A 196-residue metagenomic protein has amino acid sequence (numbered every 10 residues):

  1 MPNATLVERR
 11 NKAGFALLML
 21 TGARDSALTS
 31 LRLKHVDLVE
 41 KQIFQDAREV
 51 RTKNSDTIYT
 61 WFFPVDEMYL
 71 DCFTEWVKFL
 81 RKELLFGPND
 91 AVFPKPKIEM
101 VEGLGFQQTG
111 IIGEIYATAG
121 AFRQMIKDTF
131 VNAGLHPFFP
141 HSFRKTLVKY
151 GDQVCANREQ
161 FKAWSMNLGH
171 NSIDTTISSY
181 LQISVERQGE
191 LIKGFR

Functional and structural regions predicted by a protein language model:
M1-D25: Basic, Lys/Arg- and aromatic-enriched nucleic-acid-binding interface segment
N3, I112-M166, H170-I173: Short, basic (Lys/Arg/His-rich) helix/loop patches that form interaction surfaces in the mid-to-C-terminal regions
R10, R24, N54-W61, L80 (+1 more regions): Short, cationic motifs built from Arg/Lys/His that form the positively charged side of catalytic pockets
L17-S30, V154-R158, L168-N171: A short, glycine-centered helix-capping/turn motif at helix boundaries that positions DNA-contacting or catalytic
S30-C72, K78-L84, P88: Conserved tyrosine-mediated DNA breakage-rejoining catalytic core shared by Y-recombinases
L31, W76, M125, T129 (+3 more regions): Residues in the recognition helix of alpha-helical DNA-binding motifs
V65-L135: Active-site/catalytic core of tyrosine-dependent DNA strand-transfer enzymes
L168-G194: Catalytic-site neighborhood detector that most strongly recognizes the C-terminal catalytic loop/helix of tyrosine
